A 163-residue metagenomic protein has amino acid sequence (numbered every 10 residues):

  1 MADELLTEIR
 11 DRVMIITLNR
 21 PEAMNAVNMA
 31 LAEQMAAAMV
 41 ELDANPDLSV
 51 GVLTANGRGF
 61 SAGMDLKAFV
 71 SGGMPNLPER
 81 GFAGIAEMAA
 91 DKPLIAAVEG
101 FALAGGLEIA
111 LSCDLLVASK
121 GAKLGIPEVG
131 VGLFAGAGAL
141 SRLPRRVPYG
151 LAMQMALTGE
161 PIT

Functional and structural regions predicted by a protein language model:
M1-N56: Conserved CoA-thioester-binding segment of acyl-CoA-metabolizing enzymes
I16, L53, D65, I109-L111: Hydrophobic/aromatic residues within transmembrane alpha-helices of multi-pass small-molecule transporters
N19, N25, G63-D65, G100 (+2 more regions): Conserved phosphate-binding and hydrolysis motifs of nucleotide-dependent enzymes
L48, F60-S61, I162: A broad, structural micro-motif
A55-A90, G130-G132: Glycine- (often His-adjacent) and acidic-residue-rich active-site loop that binds/positions the CoA thioester
M88-T163: Crotonase-fold acyl-CoA enzyme core
